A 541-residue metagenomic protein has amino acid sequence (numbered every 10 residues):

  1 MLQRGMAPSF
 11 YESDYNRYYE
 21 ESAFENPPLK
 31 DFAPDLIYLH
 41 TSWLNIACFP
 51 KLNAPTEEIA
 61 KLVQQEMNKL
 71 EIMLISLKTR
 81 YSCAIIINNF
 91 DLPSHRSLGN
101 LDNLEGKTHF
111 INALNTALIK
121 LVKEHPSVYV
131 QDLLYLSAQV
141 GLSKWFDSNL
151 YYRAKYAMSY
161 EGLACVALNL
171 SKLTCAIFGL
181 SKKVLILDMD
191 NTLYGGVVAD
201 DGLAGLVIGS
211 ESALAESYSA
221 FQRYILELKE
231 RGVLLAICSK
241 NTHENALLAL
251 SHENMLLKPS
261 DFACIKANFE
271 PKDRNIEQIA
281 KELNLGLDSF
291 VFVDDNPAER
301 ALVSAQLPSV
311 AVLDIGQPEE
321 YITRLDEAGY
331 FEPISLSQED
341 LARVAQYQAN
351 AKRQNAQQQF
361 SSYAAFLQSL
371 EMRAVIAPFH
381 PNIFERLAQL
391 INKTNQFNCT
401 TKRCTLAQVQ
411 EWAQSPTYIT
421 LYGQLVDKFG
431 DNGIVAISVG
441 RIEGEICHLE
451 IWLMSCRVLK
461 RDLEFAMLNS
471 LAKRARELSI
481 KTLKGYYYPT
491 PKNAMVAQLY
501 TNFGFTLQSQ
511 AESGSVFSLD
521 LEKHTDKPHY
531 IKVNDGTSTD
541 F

Functional and structural regions predicted by a protein language model:
M1-I186, L193-Y194, A199-D200, A204-G205 (+1 more regions): Extracellular glycan-modifying ectodomains
S9, P259-C264, V310-Q317: Short hydrophobic/aromatic-enriched beta-strand-loop microsegments
A199-R223, P308-I315: Basic, amphipathic juxtamembrane/active-site segments that coordinate anionic phosphate or diphosphate groups
A220-S251, K266, C399-C404, Q408-V409 (+3 more regions): Substrate-recognition element of Asp-dependent hydrolases with the DxDx(T/V) motif
I276-P297, V303: Conserved Lys-Pro-Asp/Glu-containing loop-to-beta segment of HAD-superfamily phosphomonoesterases, centered on
E282, S304, P308-L370, K473-F541: Terminal substrate-recognition subdomain of acyl/acetyltransferases
V375-M454: A conserved beta-strand-loop-helix scaffold within acyl/acetyltransferase catalytic domains
L425-K428, I434-Q510: Acyl-donor binding region in acyl/amide transferases
